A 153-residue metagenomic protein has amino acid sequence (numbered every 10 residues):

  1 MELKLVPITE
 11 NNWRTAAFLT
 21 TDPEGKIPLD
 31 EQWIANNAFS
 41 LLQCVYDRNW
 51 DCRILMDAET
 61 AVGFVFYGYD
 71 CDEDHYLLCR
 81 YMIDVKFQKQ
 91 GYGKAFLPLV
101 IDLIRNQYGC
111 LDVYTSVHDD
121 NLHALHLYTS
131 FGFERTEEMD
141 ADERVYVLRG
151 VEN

Functional and structural regions predicted by a protein language model:
E2-L3, P7-C79, D84-K86, L97-L99 (+3 more regions): Acetyl-CoA-dependent GNAT
E73, G91, H123: Residues that form or flank phosphate/diphosphate-binding pockets in enzymes that use nucleotide phosphates
D84-Q90, D119-D120: Active-site acidic-Proline motif in GNAT/NAT acetyltransferases
G91, Y108-G109, G132: Short glycine-rich hinge loops at helix-strand junctions in the catalytic core of two-component histidine kinases
K94, D119-E137: Conserved active-site alpha-helix within GNAT-family acetyltransferase domains
I104-S116: Conserved GNAT acetyl-CoA-binding A-motif
Y114-L125, A141-R144, V151: Conserved beta-strand-loop-alpha-helix junction that forms the acyl-donor binding cleft
F131-N153: Extended low-complexity acidic/polar segments
